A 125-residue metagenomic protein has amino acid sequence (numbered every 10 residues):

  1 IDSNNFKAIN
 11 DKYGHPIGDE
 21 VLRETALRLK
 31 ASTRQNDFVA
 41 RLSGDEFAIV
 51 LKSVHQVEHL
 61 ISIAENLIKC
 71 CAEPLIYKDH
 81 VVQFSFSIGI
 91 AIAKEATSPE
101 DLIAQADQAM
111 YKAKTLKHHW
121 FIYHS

Functional and structural regions predicted by a protein language model:
I1: Active-site flanking residues adjacent to catalytic metal/cofactor-binding acidic residues
N4-R34, A40-G44, A48-I49, H55-E65 (+2 more regions): Conserved long alpha-helical elements within nucleotide-processing catalytic cores of c-di-GMP signaling and class III
Y13, V82, G89-A91, H118-F121: Flexible, nucleotide-binding loop/lid elements of kinase catalytic cores
R41-L42, C71-F86, K114: Catalytic core regions of nucleotide second-messenger enzymes
V50-L60, K78-V81, F86-L102: Catalytic strand-loop-helix junctions within cyclic-nucleotide turnover domains
I68: Short alpha-helical N-box/ATP-lid segment at the N-terminus of the HATPase_c
A72, A104-H124: Catalytic/regulatory signature loops of cyclic-dinucleotide turnover enzymes and related class III nucleotidyl cyclases
